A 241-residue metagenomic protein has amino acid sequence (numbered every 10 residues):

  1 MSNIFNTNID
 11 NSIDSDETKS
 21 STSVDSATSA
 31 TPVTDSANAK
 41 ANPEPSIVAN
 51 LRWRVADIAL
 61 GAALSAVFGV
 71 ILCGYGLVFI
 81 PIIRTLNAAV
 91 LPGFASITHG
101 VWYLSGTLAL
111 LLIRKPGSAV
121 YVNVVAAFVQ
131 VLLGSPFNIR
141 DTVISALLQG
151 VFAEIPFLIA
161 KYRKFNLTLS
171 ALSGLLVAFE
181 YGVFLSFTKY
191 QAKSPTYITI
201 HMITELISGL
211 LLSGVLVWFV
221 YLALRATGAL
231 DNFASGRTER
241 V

Functional and structural regions predicted by a protein language model:
M1-L51: Short, Lys/Arg-rich, polar N-terminal cytosolic tail immediately upstream of the first transmembrane signal-anchor
N42, A56-S65, I144-S186: Short helix-perturbing small/polar motifs within transmembrane alpha-helices
P43-A109: Hydrophobic transmembrane alpha-helices
I58-A62, G100, L104, G117-V124 (+4 more regions): Hydrophobic alpha-helical transmembrane segments
G76, A126-I155, L185: Interfacial aromatic-anchored transmembrane helix boundaries in multi-pass membrane proteins
T85-A88, R163-V241: Membrane-embedded alpha-helical hairpins and interfacial helices in multi-pass inner-membrane proteins
G100-R114, F152-F157: Generic transmembrane alpha-helix motif of multi-pass integral membrane proteins
L110-Y121, I159-T168: Membrane-helix interface "capping/anchor" motifs
